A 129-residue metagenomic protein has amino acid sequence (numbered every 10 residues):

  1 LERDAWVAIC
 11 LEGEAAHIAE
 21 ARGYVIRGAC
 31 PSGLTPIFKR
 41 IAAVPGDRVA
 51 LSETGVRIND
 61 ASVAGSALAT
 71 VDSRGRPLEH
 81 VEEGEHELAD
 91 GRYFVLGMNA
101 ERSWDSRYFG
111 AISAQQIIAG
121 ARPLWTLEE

Functional and structural regions predicted by a protein language model:
L1-E129: Soluble "head" domains of membrane/secretory-pathway proteins
